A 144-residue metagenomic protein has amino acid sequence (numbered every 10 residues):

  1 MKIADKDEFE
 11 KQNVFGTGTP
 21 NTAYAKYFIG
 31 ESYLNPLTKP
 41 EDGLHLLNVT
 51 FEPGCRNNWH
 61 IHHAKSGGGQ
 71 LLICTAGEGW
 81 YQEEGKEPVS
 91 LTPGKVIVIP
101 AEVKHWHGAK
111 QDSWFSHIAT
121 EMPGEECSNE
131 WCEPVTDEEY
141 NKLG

Functional and structural regions predicted by a protein language model:
M1-H45, S128-G144: A short, N-terminal "cap"/entry segment at the start of jelly-roll beta-barrel domains of the cupin/DSBH fold
N48-E52, H63-Y81, T120-P123: Short, conserved beta-strand element in jelly-roll/cupin
G85-E102: Short acidic-glycine-tyrosine-enriched beta hairpin
V98, D112-W131: A short hydrophobic beta-strand segment most commonly corresponding to one strand of the jelly-roll/cupin
G108-K110: Asparagine-centered strand-capping/turn motif at beta-strand->loop junctions
